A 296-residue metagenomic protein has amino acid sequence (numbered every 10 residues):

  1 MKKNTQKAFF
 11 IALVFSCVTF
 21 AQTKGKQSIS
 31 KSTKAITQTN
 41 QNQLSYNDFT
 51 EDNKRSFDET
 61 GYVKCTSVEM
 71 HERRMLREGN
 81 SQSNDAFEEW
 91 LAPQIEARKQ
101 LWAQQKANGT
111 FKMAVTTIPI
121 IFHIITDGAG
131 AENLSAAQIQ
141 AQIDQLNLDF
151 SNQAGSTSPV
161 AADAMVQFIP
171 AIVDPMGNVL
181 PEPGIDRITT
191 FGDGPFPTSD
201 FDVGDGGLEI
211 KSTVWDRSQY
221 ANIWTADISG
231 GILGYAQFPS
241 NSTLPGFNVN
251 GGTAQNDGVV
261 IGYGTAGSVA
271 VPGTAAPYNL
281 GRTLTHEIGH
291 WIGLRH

Functional and structural regions predicted by a protein language model:
M1-S32: Bacterial Sec-dependent N-terminal signal peptides
Q6, N42-L44, F49-T50, R55 (+5 more regions): Intrinsic disorder/low-complexity detector
A8, N80-N84, A276-P277: Short hydrophobic "helix-edge" motifs at membrane interfaces and signal-peptide entry regions
Q22-V115, F150: N-terminal zymogen propeptides
H71, P119, T126, S268-V269: General secondary-structure edge motif
N84-E88, I139, G281: Short, charged, low-complexity patches
W102-N147, A226-G230: Fold-level signature of zinc-dependent metallopeptidase catalytic domains
Q140-R295: Metzincin-family zinc-dependent endopeptidase catalytic domain
